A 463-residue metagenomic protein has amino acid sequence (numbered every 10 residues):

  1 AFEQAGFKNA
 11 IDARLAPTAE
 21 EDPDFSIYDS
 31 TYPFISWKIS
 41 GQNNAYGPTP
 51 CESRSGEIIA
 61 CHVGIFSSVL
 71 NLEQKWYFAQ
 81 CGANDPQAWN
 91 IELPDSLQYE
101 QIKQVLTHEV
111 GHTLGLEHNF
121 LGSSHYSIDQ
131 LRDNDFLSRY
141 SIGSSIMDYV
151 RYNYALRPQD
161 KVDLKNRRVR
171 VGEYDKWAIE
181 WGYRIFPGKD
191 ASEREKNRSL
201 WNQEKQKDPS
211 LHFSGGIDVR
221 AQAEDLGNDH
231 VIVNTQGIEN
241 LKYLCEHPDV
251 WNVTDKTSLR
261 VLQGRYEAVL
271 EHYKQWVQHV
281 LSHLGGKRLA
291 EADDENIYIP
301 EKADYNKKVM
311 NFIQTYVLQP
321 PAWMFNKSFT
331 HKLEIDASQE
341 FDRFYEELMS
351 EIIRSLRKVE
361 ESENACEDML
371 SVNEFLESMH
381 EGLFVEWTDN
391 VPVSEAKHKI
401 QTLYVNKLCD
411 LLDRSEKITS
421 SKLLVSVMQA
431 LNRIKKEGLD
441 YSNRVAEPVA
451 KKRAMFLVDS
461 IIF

Functional and structural regions predicted by a protein language model:
A1-T113, Y152, F312, Y316-N326: Metzincin-family zinc-dependent endopeptidase catalytic domain
P50, E57, G64, N119 (+2 more regions): Residue-level preference for alpha-helix termini and adjacent loops
V110-Y126: Catalytic Zn2+-binding segment of zinc metalloproteases
S123-F463: Conserved catalytic/binding loops enriched for acidic/polar residues
